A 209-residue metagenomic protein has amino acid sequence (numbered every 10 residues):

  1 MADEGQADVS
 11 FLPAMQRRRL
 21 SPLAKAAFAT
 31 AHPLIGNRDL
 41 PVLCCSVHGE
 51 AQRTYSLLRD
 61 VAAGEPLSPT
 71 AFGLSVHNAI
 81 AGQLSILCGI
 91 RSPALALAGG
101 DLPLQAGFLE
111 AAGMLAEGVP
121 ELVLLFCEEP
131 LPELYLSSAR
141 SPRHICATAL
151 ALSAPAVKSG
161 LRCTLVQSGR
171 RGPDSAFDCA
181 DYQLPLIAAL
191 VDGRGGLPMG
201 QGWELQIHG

Functional and structural regions predicted by a protein language model:
M1-A71, S75-A98, L102, F126-G209: Conserved "HGTGT" condensation-loop signature of ketosynthase/thiolase-family condensing enzymes that catalyze
N37, E117-G118: Glycine-rich phosphate-binding loop signature in dinucleotide/nucleotide-binding domains
Q105-E117, S141-I145: Internal, well-folded beta-alpha domain core
E121-L124: Internal, well-ordered domain-core segments that constitute the primary functional module of diverse proteins
